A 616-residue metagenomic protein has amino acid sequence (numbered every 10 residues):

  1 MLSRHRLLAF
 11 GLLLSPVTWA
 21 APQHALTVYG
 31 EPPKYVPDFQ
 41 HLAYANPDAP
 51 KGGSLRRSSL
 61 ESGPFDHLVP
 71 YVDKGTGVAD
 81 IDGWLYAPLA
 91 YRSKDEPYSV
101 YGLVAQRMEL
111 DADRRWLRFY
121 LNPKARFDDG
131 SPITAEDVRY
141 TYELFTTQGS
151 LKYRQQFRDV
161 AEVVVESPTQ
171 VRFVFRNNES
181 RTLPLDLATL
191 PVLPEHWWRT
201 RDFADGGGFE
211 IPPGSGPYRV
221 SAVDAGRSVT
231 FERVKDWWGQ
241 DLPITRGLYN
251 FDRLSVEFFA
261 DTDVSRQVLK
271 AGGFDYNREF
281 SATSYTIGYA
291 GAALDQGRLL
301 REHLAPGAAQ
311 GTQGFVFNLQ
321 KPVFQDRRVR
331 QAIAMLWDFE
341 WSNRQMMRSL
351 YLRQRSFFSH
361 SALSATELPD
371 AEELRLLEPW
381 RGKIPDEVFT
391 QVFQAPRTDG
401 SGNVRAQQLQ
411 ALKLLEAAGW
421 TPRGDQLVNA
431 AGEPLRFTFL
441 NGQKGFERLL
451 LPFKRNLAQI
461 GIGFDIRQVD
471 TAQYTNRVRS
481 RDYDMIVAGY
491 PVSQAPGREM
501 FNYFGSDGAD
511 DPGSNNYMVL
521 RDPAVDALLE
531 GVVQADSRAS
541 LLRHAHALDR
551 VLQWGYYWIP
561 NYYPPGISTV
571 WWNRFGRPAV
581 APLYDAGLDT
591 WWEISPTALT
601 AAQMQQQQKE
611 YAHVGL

Functional and structural regions predicted by a protein language model:
A21-D113, E143, P213: N-terminal lobe/hinge region of extracytoplasmic solute-binding protein
Q23-L26, P33, S59, G63 (+8 more regions): Detector for C-terminal structural segments
K34, I81-E96, E143, L187-L248 (+5 more regions): Gly/Pro-rich hinge or "lid" segments in bacterial periplasmic/extracellular proteins
Y35, Y44-P50, V72-D80, R107-L151 (+5 more regions): Aromatic- and charge-enriched surface segment that lines or borders ligand/interaction sites
G102-Q106, D128, I133, V174-L193 (+4 more regions): Aromatic-rich, solvent-exposed beta-strand/loop patch
N122, G206-F209, G239-A290, M335 (+3 more regions): Ligand-site clamp/hinge motif
Q155-T200, S215-D224, P369-K383: Surface-exposed binding/hinge segments that line and control ligand-binding clefts or catalytic entry sites
E162-V164, S221-E232, E257-K321, R328-A332 (+4 more regions): Extracellular/periplasmic solute-recognition and catalytic clefts
